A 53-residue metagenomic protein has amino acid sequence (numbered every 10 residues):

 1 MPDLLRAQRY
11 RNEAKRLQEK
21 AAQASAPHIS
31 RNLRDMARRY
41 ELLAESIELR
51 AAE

Functional and structural regions predicted by a protein language model:
M1-E53: Terminal alpha-helical segments
